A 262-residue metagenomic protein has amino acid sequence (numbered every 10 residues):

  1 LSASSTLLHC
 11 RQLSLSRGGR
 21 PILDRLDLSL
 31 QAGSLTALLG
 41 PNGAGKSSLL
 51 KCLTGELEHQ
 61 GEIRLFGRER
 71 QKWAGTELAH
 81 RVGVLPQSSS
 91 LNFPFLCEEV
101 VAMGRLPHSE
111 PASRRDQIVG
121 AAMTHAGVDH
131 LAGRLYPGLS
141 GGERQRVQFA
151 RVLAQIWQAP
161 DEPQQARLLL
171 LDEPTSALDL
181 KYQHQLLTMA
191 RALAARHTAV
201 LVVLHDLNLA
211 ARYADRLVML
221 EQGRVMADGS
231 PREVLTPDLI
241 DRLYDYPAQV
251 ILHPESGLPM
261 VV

Functional and structural regions predicted by a protein language model:
L8, L23-R25: Conserved structural motif at the start of ABC-family nucleotide-binding domains
L39-P41: The feature captures the beta-strand-to-loop junction immediately N-terminal to the Walker
T54: Helix-to-loop junction immediately C-terminal to a conserved catalytic motif
G61-E69: Conserved ABC transporter NBD signature motif
E69-G83, F93: ABC ATPase NBD coupling module
R114-L131: Conserved ABC ATPase "signature" region
P237, L243-V262: ABC ATPase nucleotide-binding domains
